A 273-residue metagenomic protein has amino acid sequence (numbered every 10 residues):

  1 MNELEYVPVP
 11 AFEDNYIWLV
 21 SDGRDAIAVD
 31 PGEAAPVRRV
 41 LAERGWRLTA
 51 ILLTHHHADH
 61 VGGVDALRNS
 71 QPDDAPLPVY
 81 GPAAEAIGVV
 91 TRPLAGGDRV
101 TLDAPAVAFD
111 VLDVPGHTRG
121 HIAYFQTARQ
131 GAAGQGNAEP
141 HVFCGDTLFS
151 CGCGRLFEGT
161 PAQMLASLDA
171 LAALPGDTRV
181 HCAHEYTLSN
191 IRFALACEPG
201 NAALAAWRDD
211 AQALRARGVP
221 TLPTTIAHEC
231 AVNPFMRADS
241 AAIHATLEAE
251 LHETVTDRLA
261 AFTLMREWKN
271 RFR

Functional and structural regions predicted by a protein language model:
M1-W46, Y124-R129, G136-C144: Conserved beta-strand hairpin/beta-sheet module of binuclear metal-dependent hydrolase folds, prominently
D14, A35-P36, H56-G62, A86-V89 (+3 more regions): Active-site environment of divalent metal-dependent phosphoester hydrolases
L19, R99-G136, A173: Core dinuclear metal-dependent hydrolase active-site scaffold
V20, D30, H55, L67 (+6 more regions): Divalent metal-coordination and catalytic microenvironments
V29, T49-H57, P78-A83, D113-G116 (+2 more regions): Active-site neighborhood of phospho(di)ester-bond hydrolases with catalytic His/Asp-centered motifs
A34-G81: Active-site metal-binding motif and surrounding structural segment of the metallo-beta-lactamase
G152-T178: Active-site-adjacent loop/tail segments of enzyme domains
D169-R179, L188-R273: Accessory terminal helices/loops
